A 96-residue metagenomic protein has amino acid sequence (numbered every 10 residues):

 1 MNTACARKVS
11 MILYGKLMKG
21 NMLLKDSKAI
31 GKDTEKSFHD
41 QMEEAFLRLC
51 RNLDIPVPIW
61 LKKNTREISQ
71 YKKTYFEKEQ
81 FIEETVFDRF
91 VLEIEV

Functional and structural regions predicted by a protein language model:
C5-A29: Short, extreme N-terminal segment that most often corresponds to the first beta-strand
C5-K8, F38-H39, E83-V86: Short, surface-exposed loop and linker segments with low hydrophobicity and enrichment for Pro/Ser/Thr
L23-N52: Short, flexible N-terminal segments of the mature chain
A45-V96: Acidic, low-complexity intrinsically disordered segments
